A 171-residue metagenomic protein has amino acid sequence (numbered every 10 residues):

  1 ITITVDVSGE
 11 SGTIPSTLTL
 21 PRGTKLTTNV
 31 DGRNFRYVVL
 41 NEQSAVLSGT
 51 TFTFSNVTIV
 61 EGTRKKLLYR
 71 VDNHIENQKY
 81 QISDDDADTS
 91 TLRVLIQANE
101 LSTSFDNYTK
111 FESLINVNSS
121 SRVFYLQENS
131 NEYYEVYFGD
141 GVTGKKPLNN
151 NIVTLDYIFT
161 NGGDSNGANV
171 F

Functional and structural regions predicted by a protein language model:
I1-F171: Signature of Asx- and small-polar-rich beta-strand/turn repeats characteristic of beta-solenoid architectures
